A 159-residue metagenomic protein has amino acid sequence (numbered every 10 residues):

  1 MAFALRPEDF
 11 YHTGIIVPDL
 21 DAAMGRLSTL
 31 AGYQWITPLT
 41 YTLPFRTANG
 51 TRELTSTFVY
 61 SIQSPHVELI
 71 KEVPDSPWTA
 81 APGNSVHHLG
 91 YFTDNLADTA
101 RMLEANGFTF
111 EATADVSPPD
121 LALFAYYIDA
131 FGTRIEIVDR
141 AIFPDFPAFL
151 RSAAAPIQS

Functional and structural regions predicted by a protein language model:
L5, I16-Q63, D98-L121, R151-S159: Core segments of cupin and vicinal oxygen chelate
R6-E8, Y33-Q34, D75-A80, G90 (+4 more regions): Phosphate-end processing signature that detects enzymes handling 5′-triphosphorylated RNA and polyphosphate
F10-P18, V59-I62, A80-A97: Vicinal oxygen chelate
Q34-A80, L123-I142: Conserved short beta-strand elements that form part of the metal-binding/catalytic scaffold of enzyme active sites
I142-A154: Double-stranded beta-helix
